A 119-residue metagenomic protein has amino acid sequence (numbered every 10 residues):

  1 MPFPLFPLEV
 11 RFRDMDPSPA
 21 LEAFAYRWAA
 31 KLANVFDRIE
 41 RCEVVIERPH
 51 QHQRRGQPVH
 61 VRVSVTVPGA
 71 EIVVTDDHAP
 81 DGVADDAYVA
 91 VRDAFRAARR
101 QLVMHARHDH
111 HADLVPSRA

Functional and structural regions predicted by a protein language model:
M1-A119: N-terminal, polar/charged subdomain of small-to-medium soluble alpha/beta proteins
